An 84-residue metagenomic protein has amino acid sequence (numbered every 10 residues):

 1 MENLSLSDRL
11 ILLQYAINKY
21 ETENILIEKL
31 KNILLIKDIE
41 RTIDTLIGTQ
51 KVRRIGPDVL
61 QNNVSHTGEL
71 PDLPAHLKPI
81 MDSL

Functional and structural regions predicted by a protein language model:
E2-N3, L34: Structural motif
N3-K29, L84: Short amphipathic alpha-helical interface segments
I17, L34-K37, G68, D72: Alpha-helix boundary/N-cap detector
I33-G48, R54: Short amphipathic alpha-helical interaction segments
V52, N63-V64: N-terminal cationic leader/targeting segments used for protein routing and processing
I55-Q61: Short, Lys/Arg-rich nucleic-acid/phosphate-binding segment
H66-L84: Short, amphipathic alpha-helical interaction segments positioned at domain boundaries
